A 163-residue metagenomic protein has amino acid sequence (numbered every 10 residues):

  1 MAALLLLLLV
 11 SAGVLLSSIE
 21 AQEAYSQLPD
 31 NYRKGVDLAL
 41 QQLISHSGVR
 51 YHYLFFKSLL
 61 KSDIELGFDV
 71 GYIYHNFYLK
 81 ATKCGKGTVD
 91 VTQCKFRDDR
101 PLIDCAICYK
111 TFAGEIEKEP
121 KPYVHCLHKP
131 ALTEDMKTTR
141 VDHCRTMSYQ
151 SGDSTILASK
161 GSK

Functional and structural regions predicted by a protein language model:
M1-V10: Classical eukaryotic N-terminal signal peptides for Sec-dependent ER targeting/secretion, especially the positively
A2-A3, L38-Q42, H46, K57-L66: Beta-strand/loop motifs with alternating small/hydrophobic and polar/acidic residues, enriched in the first structured
L8, H46-L54, V91: Short, flexible/disordered secondary-structure transition segments
S11-D30: N-terminal signal peptide
A24-Y32, E65, D69, K118: Short amphipathic alpha-helical molecular recognition features
Y25-H52: Short, non-transmembrane alpha-helical segments in secretory-pathway proteins
Y53-Q93, D104: Exposed beta-strand-loop-beta-strand "reactive/processing" segments of non-cytosolic proteins
G85-K163: Compact beta-sheet-dominated globular domain cores
